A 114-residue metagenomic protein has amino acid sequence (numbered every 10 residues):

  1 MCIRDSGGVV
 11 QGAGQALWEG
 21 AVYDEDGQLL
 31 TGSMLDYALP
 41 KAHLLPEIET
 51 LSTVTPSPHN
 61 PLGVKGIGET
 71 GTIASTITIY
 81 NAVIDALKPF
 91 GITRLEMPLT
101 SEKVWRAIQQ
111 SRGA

Functional and structural regions predicted by a protein language model:
R4-A114: C-terminal catalytic domains of large/alpha subunits in multi-subunit enzymes
